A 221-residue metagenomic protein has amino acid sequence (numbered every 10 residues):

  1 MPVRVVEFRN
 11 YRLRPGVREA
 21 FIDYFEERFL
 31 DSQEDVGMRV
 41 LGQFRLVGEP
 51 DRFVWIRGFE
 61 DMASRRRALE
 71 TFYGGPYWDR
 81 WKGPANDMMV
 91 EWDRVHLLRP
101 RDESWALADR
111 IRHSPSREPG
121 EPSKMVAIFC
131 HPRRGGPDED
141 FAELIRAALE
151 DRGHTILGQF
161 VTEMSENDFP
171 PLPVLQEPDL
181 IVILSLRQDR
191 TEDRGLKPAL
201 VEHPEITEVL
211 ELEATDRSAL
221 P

Functional and structural regions predicted by a protein language model:
V5-E7, D51, E91, K124-V126 (+1 more regions): Residues that flank catalytic or metal-binding motifs in active/ligand-binding sites
E7-N10, F29: Short, Lys/Arg-rich amphipathic segments at extreme N-termini
N10-P15, A20, D102-P170, L175-Q188 (+1 more regions): Surface-exposed interaction/gating patches
D23-G42, E49, G58-R99, L149-G158 (+2 more regions): An amphipathic, aromatic/His-enriched active-site/gating alpha helix that lines ligand/cofactor pockets
G48-D51, E166: Short acidic/glycine-enriched loop/turn segments that link adjacent beta-strands
